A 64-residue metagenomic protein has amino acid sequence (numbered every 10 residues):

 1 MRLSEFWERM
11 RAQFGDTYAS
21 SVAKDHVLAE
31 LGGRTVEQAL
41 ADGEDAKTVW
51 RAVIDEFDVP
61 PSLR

Functional and structural regions predicted by a protein language model:
M1-R64: C-terminal alpha-helical interaction appendages
